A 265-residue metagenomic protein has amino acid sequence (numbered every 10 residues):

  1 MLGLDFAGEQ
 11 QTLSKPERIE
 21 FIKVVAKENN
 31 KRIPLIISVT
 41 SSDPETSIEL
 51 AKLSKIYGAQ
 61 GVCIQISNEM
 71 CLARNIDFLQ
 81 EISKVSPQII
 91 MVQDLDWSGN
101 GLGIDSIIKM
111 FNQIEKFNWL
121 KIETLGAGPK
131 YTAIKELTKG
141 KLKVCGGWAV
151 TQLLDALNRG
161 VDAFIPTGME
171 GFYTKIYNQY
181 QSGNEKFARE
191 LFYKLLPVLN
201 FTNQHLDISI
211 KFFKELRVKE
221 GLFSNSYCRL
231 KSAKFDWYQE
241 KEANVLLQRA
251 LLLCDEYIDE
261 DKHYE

Functional and structural regions predicted by a protein language model:
M1-N100, K109, F235, Y257-I258: Active-site beta->alpha loop and helix N-cap motifs at the rims of alpha/beta catalytic domains
R18, I22, S47, Y131 (+3 more regions): A general structural signal for well-ordered alpha-helical segments in protein cores
V25, S54, I82, L120 (+3 more regions): Conserved, mostly hydrophobic/aromatic
I33-P34, I90, N118, L142 (+1 more regions): Secondary-structure boundary/capping signal
D96-L206: Catalytic alpha/beta core domains of metabolic enzymes, predominantly
N158-V161, G168-E265: C-terminal alpha-helical cap/extension of soluble enzyme domains
